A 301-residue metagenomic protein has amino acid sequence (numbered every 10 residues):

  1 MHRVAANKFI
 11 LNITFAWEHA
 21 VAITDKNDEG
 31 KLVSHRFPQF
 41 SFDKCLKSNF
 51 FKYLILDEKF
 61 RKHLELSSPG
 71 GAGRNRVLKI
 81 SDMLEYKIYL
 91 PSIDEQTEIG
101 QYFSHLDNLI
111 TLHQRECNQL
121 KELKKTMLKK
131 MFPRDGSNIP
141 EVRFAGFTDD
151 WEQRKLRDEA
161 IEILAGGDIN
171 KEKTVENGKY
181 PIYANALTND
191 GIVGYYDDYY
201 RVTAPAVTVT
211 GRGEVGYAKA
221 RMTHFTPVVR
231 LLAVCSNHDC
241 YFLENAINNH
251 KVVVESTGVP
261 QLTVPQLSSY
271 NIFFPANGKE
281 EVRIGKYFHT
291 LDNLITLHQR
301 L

Functional and structural regions predicted by a protein language model:
H2-E58, K79, N185-N248, E255-L267: A short beta-sheet element
R3, A20, H63, V77 (+5 more regions): Residue-level recognition of specific faces of alpha-helices
F37, E141, Q153, K179-Y180 (+2 more regions): A residue-level signal for beta-strand positions that form part of recognition/binding surfaces within mature
P38-K47, S81-T97, L231-N237, L262-V282 (+1 more regions): Proline-centric
K62-I80, L84-K87, N248-N249, V253-V264 (+1 more regions): Intrinsic, low-complexity N-terminal interaction/targeting segments
P91-D158, F274-L301: Amphipathic alpha-helical coiled-coil/heptad-repeat segments
R143-G167, N177-L187: Non-catalytic DNA-recognition/assembly elements of restriction-modification systems
